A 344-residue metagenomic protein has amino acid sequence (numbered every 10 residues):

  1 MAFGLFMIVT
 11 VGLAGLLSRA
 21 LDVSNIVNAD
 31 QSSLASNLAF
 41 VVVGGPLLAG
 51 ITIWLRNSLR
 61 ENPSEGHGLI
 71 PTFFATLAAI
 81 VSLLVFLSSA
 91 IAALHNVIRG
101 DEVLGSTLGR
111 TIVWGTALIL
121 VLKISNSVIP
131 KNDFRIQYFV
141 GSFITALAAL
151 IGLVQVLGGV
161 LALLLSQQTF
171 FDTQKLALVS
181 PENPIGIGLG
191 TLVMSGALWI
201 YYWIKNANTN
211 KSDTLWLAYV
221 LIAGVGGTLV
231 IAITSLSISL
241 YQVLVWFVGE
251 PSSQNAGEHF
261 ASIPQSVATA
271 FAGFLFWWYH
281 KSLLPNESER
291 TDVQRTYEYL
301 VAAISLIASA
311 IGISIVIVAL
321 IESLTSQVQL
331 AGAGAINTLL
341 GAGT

Functional and structural regions predicted by a protein language model:
M1-T344: Hydrophobic/aromatic interaction determinants used to assemble and anchor large protein complexes
